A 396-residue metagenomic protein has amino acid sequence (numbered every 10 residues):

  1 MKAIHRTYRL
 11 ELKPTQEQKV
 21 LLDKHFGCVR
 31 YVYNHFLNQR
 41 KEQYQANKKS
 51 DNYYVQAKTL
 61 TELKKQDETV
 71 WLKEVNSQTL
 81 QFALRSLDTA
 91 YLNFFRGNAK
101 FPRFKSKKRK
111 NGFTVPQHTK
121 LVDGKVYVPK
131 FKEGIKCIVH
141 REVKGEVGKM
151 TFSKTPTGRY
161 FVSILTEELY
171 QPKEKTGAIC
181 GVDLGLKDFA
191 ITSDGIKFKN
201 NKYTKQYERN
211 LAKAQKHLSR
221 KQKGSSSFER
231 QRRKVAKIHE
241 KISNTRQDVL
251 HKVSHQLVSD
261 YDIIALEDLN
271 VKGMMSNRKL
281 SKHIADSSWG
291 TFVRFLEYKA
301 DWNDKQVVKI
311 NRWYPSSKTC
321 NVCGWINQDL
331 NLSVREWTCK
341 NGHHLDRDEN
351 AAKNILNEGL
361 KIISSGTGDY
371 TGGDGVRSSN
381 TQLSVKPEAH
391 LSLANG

Functional and structural regions predicted by a protein language model:
M1-L80: Gly/serine-rich nucleotide phosphate-binding loop at the start of the catalytic core of nucleotide/ADP-ribose-handling
H5, L169, H283, S287-G396: Positively charged, low-complexity nucleic-acid-binding target-recognition regions
E11, F161-S163, G181, A190-I191 (+5 more regions): Structured core elements
F36, A83-F94, E349-G359: Stable alpha-helical structural segments in soluble proteins, enriched in small hydrophobic residues
Q45-T69, V147, T155-C180, L184-V293 (+1 more regions): Substrate-contacting helices/loops that form the catalytic groove of nucleic-acid and nucleotide-polymer processing
Y54-T155: Acidic carboxylate diad motif detector
G112-E168, E174, G290-T291, D301-Q306 (+4 more regions): Glycine/proline-rich, flexible active-site/cofactor-binding loop segments that harbor closely spaced acidic
